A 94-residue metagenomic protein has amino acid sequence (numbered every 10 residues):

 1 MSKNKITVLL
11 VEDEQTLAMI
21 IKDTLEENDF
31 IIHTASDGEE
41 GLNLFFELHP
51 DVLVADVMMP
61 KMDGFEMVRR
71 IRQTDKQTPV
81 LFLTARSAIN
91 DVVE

Functional and structural regions predicted by a protein language model:
E12: Conserved acidic carboxylate
M19-E27: Charged docking surfaces used in two-component/phosphorelay signaling
K22, E66, S87-E94: Alpha4 helix (beta4-alpha4-beta5 surface) of REC/receiver domains from two-component response regulators
D29-S36, L44: Short hydrophobic/Thr-rich beta-strand motif most characteristic of the beta2 strand and flanking loop of CheY-like
D37-E40, D63-E66: Acidic catalytic/metal-coordinating carboxylates
L48-V54: Active-site beta3 strand of CheY-like receiver
D56, T84: Active-site residues of response regulator receiver
M59: Receiver (REC) domain active-site loop signature in two-component systems and cognate sites in sensor histidine kinases
